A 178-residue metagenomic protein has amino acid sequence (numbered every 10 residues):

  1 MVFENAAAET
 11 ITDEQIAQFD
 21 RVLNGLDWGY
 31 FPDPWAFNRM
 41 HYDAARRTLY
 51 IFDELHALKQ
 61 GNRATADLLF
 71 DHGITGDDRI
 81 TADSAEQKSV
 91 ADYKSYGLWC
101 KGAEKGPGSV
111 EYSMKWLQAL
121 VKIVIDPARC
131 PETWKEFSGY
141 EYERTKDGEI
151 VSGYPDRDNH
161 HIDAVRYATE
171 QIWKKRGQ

Functional and structural regions predicted by a protein language model:
M1-G29: ATPase catalytic-site recognition across NTP-hydrolyzing enzymes
A6, I11-E14, P32-W35, Q60-N62 (+1 more regions): Short acidic/glycine-rich loop or secondary-structure boundary segments that cap or lie
F19-L26, Y30-N38, L49-D53: A conserved active-site cap/scaffold subdomain adjacent to cofactor or substrate pockets
N38, A44-D156, W173-R176: Mg2+-dependent endonuclease catalytic cores in nucleic-acid-processing enzymes, primarily RNase H-like
H160: Histidine-centered active-site/metal-ligand motif
A168-I172: Charge-rich, low-complexity intrinsically disordered segments
